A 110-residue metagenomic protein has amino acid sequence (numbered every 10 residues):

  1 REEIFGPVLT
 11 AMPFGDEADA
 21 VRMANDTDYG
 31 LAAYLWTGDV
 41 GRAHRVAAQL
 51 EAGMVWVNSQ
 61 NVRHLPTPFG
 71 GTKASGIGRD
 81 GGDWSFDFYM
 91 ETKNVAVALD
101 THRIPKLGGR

Functional and structural regions predicted by a protein language model:
R1-R110: Conserved C-terminal structural/oligomerization subdomain of aldehyde/semialdehyde dehydrogenase
